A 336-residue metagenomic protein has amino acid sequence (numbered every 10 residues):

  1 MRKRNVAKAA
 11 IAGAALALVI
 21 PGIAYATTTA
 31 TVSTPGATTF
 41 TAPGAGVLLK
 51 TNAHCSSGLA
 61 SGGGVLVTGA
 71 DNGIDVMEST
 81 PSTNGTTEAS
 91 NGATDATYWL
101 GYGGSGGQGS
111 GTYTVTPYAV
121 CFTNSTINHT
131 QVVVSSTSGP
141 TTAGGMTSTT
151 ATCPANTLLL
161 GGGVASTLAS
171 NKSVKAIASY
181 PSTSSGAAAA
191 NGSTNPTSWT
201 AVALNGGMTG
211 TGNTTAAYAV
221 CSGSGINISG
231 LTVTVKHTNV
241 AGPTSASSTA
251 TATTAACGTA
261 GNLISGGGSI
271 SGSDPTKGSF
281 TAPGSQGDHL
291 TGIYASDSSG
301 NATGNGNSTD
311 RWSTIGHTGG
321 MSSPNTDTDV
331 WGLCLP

Functional and structural regions predicted by a protein language model:
R2-T27: Secretory targeting and sorting signals
T27-P336: Extracellular attachment/recognition segments
